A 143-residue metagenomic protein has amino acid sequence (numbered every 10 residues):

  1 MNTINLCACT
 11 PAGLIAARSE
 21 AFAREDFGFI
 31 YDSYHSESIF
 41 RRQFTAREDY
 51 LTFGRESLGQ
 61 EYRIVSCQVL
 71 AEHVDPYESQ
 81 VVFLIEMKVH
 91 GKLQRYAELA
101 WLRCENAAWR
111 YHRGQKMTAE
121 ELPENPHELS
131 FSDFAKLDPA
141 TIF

Functional and structural regions predicted by a protein language model:
M1-R24: Short, low-complexity N-terminal intrinsically disordered segments enriched in polar/charged residues
G13, E37, S57-L58, S66-V69 (+1 more regions): Domain-level signature for proteins that mediate thiol-based redox and metal-cofactor handling
R24-R41: Short, well-ordered alpha-helical segments enriched in acidic and aromatic residues
I39-L51: Short, charge-rich amphipathic alpha-helical segments embedded in non-transmembrane helical bundles/solenoids
D49-R95: Surface-exposed, charged secondary-structure patches
S79-V81, A107-K116: Short, well-ordered strand-loop elements centered on a beta-strand within folded domains, enriched for acidic residues
Y96-W109: A short, surface-exposed beta-strand/turn
Y111-F143: Low-complexity, intrinsically disordered terminal/linker segments enriched in charged and Gly/Pro repeats
